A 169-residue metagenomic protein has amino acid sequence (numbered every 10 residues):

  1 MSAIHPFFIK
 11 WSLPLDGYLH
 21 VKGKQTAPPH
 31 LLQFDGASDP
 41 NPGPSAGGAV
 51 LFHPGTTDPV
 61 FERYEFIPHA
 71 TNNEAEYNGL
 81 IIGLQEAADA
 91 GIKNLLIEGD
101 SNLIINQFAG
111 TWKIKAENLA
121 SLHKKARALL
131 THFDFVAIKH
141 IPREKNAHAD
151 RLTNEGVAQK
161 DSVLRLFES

Functional and structural regions predicted by a protein language model:
M1-H30, D58-F61, A90, H132 (+1 more regions): Intrinsically disordered, low-complexity regions
L19-K24, I67-A70, A109-W112, E168: N-terminal start-of-chain detector that recognizes signal peptides and the immediate post-cleavage beginning
K22-E74, Q85-K93: RNase H-like nuclease fold core
A37-N41, I81-T153, V163: RNase H catalytic domain
V50-P54, I114-E117, A158: A glycine- and small-aliphatic-rich helix-loop capping segment at beta-alpha/alpha-beta transitions that lines
F61-F66, L80-G83, A126-L130, E168-S169: Short C-terminal domain-edge/linker segments immediately following a structured domain
A75-G79: Loop-to-helix element that buttresses phosphate recognition and phosphoryl-transfer chemistry
